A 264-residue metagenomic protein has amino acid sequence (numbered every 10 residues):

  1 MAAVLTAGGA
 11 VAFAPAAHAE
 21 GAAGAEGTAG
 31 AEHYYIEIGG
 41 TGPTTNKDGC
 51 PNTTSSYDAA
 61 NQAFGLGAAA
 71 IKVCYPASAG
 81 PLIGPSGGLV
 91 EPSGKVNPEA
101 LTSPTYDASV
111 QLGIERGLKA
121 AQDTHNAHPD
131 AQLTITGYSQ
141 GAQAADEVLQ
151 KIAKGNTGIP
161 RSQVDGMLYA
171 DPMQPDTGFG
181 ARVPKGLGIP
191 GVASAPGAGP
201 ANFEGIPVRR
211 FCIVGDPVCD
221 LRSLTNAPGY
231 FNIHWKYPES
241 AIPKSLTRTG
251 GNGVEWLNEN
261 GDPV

Functional and structural regions predicted by a protein language model:
M1-E20, G166: Secretory targeting and sorting signals
A14-P15, N46, E147: Residues at secondary-structure transition points
A16, A70-K72, L133: Intrinsically disordered, low-complexity sequence elements enriched in Ser/Thr/Gly/Pro
A17-G21, A25, A31: Boundary at the C-terminal end of the N-terminal hydrophobic targeting segment
G27-D123, K151-V264: Surface cap/lid and interfacial helix-loop subdomains adjacent to catalytic sites that gate substrate access
N126-Y138: Alpha/beta-hydrolase fold nucleophile elbow
I135-Q150: Gly/Ala-rich beta-loop-alpha elbow adjacent to hydrolase catalytic centers
